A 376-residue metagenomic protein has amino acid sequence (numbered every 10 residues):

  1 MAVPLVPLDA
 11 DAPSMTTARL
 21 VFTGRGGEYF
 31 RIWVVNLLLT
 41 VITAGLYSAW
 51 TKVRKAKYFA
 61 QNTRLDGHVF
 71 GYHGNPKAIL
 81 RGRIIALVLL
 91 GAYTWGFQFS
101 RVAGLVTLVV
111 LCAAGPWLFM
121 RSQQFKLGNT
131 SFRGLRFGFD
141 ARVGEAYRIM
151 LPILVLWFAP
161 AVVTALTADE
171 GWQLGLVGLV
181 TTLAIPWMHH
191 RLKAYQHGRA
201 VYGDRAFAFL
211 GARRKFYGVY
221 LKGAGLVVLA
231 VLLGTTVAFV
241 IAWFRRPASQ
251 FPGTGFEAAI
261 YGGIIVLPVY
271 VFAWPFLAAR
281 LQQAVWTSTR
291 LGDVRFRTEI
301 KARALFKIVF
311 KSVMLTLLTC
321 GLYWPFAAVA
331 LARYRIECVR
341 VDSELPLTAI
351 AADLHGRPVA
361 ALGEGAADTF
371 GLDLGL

Functional and structural regions predicted by a protein language model:
A2-V3, A224, V240, G263-L376: Intrinsically disordered cytosolic tails
V3-Y29, W33-A165, L179-A194: Transmembrane-helix bundle segments that line or gate the permeation/cavity pathway in multi-pass membrane proteins
G26, N75-V88, F139-L156, L210-L229 (+1 more regions): Loop-to-transmembrane boundary segments
V35, L39, I85, V110-A114 (+9 more regions): Hydrophobic faces of alpha-helical transmembrane segments in multi-pass integral membrane proteins
W50-Y58, L118-N129, I185-V201, A273-R290 (+1 more regions): Juxtamembrane/interface segments at transmembrane-helix termini
A60-V69, H73, F125-V143, Y195-Y217 (+2 more regions): Juxtamembrane inter-helical linkers in multi-pass membrane proteins
G91-L111, A159-T181, A230-A273, A328 (+2 more regions): Membrane-helix interface segments in multi-pass membrane proteins
R136, I149-A248, F256: Generic multipass alpha-helical transmembrane bundles of integral membrane proteins
